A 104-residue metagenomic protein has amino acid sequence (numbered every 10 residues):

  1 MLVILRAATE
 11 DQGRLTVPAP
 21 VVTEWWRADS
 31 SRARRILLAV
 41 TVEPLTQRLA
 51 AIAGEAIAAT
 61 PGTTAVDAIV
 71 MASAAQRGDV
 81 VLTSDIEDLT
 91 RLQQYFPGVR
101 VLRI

Functional and structural regions predicted by a protein language model:
M1-V17, T23-T41: Short, well-structured N-terminal submotif of metal-dependent ribonuclease cores
V17, P44, A65, T83-S84: Short beta-strand scaffold positions
P20, T41-T60: Acidic catalytic patch
V21-V22, L49, I69-V70, E87-L89: Alpha-helix capping/helix-boundary segments
D29, I57, Q93-F96: Short, flexible helix/strand-to-coil boundary loops that buttress conserved ligand/catalytic motifs in alpha/beta
A58-T60, A65, V81-L82, D88: Conserved N-terminal glycine/acidic-rich loop preference
T64-V80: Acidic, metal-associated active-site segment
A75-I104: Acidic, PIN/NYN-like endoribonuclease modules and their adjacent C-terminal/linker elements
